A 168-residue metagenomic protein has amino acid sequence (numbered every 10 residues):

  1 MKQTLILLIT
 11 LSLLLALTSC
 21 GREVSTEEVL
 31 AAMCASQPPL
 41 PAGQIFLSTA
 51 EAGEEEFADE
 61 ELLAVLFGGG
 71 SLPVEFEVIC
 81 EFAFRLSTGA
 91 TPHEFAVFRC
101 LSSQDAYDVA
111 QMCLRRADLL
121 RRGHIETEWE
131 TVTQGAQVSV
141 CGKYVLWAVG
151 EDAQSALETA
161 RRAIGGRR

Functional and structural regions predicted by a protein language model:
M1-L8: Positively charged n-region of N-terminal signal peptides that target proteins for export
T10, R99-C100: Alpha-helical transmembrane segments of helical membrane proteins, especially in multi-pass transport, channel
L15-S19: C-terminal motif of bacterial Sec signal peptides marking the signal peptidase cleavage site
C20-E94, C100-R168: Soluble, non-membrane globular domain cores that form compact, hydrophobic packing and curved binding surfaces
